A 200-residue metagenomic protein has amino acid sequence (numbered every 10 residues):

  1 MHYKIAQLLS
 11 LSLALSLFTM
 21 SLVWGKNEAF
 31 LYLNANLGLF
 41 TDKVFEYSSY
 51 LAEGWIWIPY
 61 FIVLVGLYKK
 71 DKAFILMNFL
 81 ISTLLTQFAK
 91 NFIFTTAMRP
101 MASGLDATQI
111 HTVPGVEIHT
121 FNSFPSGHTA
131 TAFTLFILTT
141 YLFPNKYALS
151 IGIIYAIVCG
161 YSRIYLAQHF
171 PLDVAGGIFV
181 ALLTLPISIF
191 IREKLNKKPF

Functional and structural regions predicted by a protein language model:
M1-W57, K90-V116: N-terminal transmembrane-helix/juxtamembrane module of multi-pass inner/ER membrane proteins
I5-L8, Y60-N91: Interfacial segments of alpha-helical transmembrane regions
S16-S21, L80-A89, I154-A167: Aromatic-anchored segments of alpha-helical transmembrane domains
L22-G25, Y68, I93-T95, P144 (+1 more regions): Short helix-capping/hinge motifs at transmembrane helix termini and TM-loop junctions
E28, L76, F92-M98, Y147 (+1 more regions): Membrane-interfacial segments
F40-T41, K69-K72, P144-S150: Membrane-helix interface segments
S49-Y68, H128-F133: Hydrophobic alpha-helical transmembrane segments
T108-F200: Membrane-embedded catalytic cores of phosphoryl/pyrophosphoryl-handling enzymes
